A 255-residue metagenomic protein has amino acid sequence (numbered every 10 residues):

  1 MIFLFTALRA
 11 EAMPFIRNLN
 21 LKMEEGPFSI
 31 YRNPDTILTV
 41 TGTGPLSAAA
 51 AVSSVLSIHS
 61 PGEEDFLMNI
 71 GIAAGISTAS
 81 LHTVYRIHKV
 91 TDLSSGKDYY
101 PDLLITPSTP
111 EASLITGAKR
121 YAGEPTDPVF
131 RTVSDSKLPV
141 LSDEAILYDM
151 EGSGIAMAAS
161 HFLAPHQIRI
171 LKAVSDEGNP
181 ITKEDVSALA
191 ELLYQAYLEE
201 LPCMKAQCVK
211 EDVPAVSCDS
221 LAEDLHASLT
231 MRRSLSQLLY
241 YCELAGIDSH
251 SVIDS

Functional and structural regions predicted by a protein language model:
M1-N20, L38, T43-G44, V84-R86: Short, conserved "active-site rim" segments that organize catalytic pockets and cofactor/ligand binding
I16-R32: Short catalytic helix/loop segments, enriched in acidic residues and glycine and frequently bearing histidine
P27-S255: Glycine-rich phosphate- or other oxyanion-binding loops that anchor nucleotides, phosphorylated ligands
